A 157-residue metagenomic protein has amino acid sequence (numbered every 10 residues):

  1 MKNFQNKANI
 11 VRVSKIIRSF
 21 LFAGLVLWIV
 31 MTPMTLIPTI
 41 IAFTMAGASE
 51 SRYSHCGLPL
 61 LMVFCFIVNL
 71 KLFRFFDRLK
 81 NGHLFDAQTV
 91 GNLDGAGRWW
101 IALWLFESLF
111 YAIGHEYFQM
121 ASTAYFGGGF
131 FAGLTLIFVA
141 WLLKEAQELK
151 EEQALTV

Functional and structural regions predicted by a protein language model:
M1-F4, E148-V157: Short, charged juxtamembrane terminal tails flanking transmembrane helices
M1-T32: Cytosolic juxtamembrane helix and N-cap/initiation of the first transmembrane helix
L25-I29, F64-V68, G97-S108: Hydrophobic alpha-helical transmembrane segments of multi-pass integral membrane proteins
M31-T39, L103-T123: Alpha-helical transmembrane segments and their membrane-interface junctions in multi-pass membrane proteins
I37-C65: Membrane-helix boundary elements
F66-A87: Membrane-helix interface/capping segments
W100-L109, A132-L134, F138-W141: Mid-bilayer segments of alpha-helical transmembrane spans in multi-pass integral membrane proteins that mediate
M120-F138: Individual transmembrane alpha-helices with interfacial aromatic-anchor signatures
